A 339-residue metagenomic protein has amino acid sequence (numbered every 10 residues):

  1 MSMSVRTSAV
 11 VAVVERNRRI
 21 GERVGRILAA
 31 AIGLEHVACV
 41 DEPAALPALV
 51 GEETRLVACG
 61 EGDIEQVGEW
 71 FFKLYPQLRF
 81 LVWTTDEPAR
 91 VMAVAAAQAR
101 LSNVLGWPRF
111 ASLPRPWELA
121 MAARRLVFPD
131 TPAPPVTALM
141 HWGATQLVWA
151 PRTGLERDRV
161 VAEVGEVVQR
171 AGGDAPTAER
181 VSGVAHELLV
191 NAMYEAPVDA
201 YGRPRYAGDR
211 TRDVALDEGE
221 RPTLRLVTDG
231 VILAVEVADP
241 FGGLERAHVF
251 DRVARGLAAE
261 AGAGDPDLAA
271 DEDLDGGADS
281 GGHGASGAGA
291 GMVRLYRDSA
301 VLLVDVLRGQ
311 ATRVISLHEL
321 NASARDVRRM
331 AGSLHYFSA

Functional and structural regions predicted by a protein language model:
T7-A29, V37, L56-A58: Conserved acidic segment of CheY-like receiver
C39-L56: Acidic, metal-coordinating helix/loop segments flanking the phosphotransfer/catalytic sites of two-component signaling
L46, A93-A96: Residue preferences within the helical output face of two-component receiver
C59, Q77-V94, W107: A short, hydrophobic beta-strand element within the central beta-sheet of small alpha/beta folds
D63-Q77: Short amphipathic alpha-helix used as the core "switch/output" element in two-component signaling
P88-A93, L113-H186, V190-R212, L216-R221 (+2 more regions): Bergerat-fold GHKL ATPase/HATPase_c domain
S102-S112: Conserved phosphoryl-transfer motifs of two-component systems
T137-A144, Y194-A339: Conserved beta-strand-loop-beta-strand hairpin that lines the nucleotide-binding pocket of ATP/GTP-utilizing enzymes
